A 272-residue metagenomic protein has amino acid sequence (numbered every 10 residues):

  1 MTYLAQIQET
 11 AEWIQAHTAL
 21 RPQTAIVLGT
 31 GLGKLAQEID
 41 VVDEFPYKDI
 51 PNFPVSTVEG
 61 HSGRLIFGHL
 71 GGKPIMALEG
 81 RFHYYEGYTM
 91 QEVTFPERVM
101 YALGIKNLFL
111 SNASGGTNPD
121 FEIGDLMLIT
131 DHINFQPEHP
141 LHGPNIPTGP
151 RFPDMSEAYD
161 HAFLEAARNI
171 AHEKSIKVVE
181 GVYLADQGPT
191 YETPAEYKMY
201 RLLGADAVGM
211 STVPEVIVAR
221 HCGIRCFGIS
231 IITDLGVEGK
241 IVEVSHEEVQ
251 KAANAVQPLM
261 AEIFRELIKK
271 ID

Functional and structural regions predicted by a protein language model:
M1-M155: Metabolite-binding pocket within alpha/beta catalytic cores that recognizes anionic/polar moieties
W13, H17, A162, A166-I176 (+1 more regions): Generic non-transmembrane alpha-helical segments
Y101-G104, R201, R220: Non-catalytic positions within long, well-ordered alpha-helices that form the structural scaffold/packing of enzyme
K106-N107, D206, R225: Short acidic/polar active-site loop segments enriched in Thr and Asp
N145-Y183: Metal-dependent peptidase/peptidase-like ectodomains
I170-D206: Active-site/ligand-binding-proximal alpha/beta "capping" segment
M210-E248: Zn-dependent metallopeptidase/amidohydrolase metal-coordination segment
V237-D272: His/Asp/Glu-rich mid-to-C-terminal helical/loop segments that flank catalytic regions of hydrolases
